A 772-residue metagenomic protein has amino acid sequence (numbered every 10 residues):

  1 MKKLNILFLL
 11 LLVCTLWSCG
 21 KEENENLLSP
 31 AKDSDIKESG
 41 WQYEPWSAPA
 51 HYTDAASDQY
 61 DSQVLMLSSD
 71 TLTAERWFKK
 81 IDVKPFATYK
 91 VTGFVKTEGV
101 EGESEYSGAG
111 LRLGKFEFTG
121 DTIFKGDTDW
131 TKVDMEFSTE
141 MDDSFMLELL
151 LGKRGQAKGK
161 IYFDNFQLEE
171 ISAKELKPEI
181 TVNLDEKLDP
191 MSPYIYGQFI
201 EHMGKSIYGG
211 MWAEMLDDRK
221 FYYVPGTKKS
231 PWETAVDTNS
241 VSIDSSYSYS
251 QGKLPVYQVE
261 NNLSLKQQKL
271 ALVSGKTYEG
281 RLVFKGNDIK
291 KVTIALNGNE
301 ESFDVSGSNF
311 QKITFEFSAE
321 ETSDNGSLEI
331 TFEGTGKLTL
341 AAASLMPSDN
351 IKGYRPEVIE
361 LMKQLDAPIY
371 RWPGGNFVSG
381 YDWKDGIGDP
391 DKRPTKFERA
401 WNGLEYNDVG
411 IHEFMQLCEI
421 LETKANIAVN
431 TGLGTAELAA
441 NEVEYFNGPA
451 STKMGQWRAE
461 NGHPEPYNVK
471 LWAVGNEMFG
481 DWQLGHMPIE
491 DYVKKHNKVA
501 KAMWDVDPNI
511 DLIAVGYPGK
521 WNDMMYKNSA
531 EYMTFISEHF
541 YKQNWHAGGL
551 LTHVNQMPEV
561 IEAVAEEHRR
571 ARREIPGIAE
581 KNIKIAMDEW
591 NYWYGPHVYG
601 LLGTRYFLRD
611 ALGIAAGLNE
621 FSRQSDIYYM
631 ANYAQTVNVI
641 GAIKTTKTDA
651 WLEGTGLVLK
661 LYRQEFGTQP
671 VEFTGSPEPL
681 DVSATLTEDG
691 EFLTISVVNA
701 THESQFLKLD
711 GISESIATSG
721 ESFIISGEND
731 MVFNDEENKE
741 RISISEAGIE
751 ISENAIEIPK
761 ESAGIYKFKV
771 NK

Functional and structural regions predicted by a protein language model:
M1-E25: Bacterial Sec-dependent N-terminal signal peptides
C19-N407, K424, G434, A440 (+8 more regions): Extracellular and organelle-lumenal recognition/adhesion modules and their flexible linkers in secreted
H202-M203, E580-F666, P670-T685, D689-E691: Aromatic/acidic polysaccharide-binding cleft in carbohydrate-active enzymes
G326-I330, G334, P488-G617, D649 (+2 more regions): Noncatalytic carbohydrate-binding groove/subsite architecture in carbohydrate-active enzymes
S327, P347-A367, F414, T435-L471 (+4 more regions): An active-site-proximal structural segment forming one wall of the substrate-binding cleft that immediately precedes
F332, P373-G374, K453-M487, H539-K542 (+1 more regions): Active-site groove signature of glycoside hydrolases
S344-I351, R393-N407, A425-L433, G475-V493 (+4 more regions): The substrate-binding groove and active-site-proximal loops of carbohydrate-active enzymes, especially glycoside
L680-I716, S722, E761-K767: Carbohydrate-binding surface patches
